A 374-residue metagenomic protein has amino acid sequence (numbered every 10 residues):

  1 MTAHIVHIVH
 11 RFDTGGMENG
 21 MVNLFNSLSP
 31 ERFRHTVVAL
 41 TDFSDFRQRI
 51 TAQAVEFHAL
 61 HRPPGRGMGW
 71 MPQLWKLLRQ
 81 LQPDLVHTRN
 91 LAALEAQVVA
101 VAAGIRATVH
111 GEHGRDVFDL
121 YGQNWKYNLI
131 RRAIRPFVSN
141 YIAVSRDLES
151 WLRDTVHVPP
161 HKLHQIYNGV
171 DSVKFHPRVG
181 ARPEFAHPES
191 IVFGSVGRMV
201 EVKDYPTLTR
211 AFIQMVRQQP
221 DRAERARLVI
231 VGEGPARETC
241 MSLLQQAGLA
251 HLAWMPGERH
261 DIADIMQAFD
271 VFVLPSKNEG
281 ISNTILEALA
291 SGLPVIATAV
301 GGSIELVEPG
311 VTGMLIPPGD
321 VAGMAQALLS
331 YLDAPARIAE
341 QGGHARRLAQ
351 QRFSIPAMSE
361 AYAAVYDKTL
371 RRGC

Functional and structural regions predicted by a protein language model:
A3, H7-G15, N19-G69, K162-H164 (+1 more regions): N-terminal strand-loop element at the rim of the active site of nucleotide-sugar-dependent glycosyltransferases
G15-N23, I191, S195-R217, P235-M241 (+3 more regions): A conserved mid-protein helix/loop that constitutes part of the nucleotide-sugar donor-binding site
P30, G65-G69, S150-D154, P160-K162 (+3 more regions): Acidic anion/phosphate-binding donor-loop and adjacent secondary structure in glycosyltransferase catalytic cores
A39, P294-A297, V307: Short hydrophobic beta-strand element within catalytic cores of glycosyltransferases and related nucleotide-activated
M241-G257: Nucleotide-activated donor-binding/catalytic signature segment of Leloir-type glycosyltransferases, i.e., the conserved
E258, K277: Aromatic "clamp/platform" in nucleotide-sugar-dependent glycosyltransferases that forms part of the donor/acceptor
E308-G310, M314-V321, S330-P335: Conserved acidic donor-binding segment of nucleotide-sugar-dependent glycosyltransferases
G323, S330, R337-R352, M358-A364: A short, well-ordered alpha-helix in the C-terminal region of glycosyltransferases
